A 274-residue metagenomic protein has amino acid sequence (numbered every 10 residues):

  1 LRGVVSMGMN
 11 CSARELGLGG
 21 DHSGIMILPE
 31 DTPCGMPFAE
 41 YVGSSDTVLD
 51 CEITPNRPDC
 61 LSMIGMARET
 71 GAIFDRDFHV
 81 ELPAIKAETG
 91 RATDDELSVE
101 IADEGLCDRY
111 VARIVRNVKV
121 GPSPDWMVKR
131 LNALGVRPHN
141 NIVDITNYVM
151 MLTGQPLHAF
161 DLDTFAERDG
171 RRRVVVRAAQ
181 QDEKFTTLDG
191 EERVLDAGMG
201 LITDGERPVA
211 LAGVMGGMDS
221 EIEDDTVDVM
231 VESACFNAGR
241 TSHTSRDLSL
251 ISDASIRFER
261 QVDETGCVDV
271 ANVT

Functional and structural regions predicted by a protein language model:
L1, H139, G198-G200: Loop/turn positions that initiate beta-strands
L1-G3, P83-T93, I145-T153, A166-G170: A glycine-rich phosphate-binding loop feature that marks nucleotide/adenosyl-phosphate handling sites
L1-R91, M230, R246-S249, R257 (+2 more regions): Phosphate-backbone binding interfaces of nucleic-acid-interacting proteins
V5, L61-E69, Y110, P122 (+7 more regions): Generic recognition of stable, solvent-exposed alpha-helical segments in well-folded globular domains
C11-E15, D21-D31, V120, R193-V273: Conserved catalytic alpha/beta cores of large enzymes that bind or transform nucleotide phosphates and polynucleotides
L28-T54, D94-A133, A238-F258: Residues forming anionic-ligand binding surfaces in small-molecule and nucleic-acid pockets of primarily soluble enzymes
P55-D75, G135-D161, E206-T226, C267-V270: Conserved phosphate/anionic-ligand binding catalytic regions in large, soluble enzymes, centered on
P124, V128-K129, T146-D219: Conserved mixed alpha/beta core segments that line enzyme active sites in large multi-domain catalysts
